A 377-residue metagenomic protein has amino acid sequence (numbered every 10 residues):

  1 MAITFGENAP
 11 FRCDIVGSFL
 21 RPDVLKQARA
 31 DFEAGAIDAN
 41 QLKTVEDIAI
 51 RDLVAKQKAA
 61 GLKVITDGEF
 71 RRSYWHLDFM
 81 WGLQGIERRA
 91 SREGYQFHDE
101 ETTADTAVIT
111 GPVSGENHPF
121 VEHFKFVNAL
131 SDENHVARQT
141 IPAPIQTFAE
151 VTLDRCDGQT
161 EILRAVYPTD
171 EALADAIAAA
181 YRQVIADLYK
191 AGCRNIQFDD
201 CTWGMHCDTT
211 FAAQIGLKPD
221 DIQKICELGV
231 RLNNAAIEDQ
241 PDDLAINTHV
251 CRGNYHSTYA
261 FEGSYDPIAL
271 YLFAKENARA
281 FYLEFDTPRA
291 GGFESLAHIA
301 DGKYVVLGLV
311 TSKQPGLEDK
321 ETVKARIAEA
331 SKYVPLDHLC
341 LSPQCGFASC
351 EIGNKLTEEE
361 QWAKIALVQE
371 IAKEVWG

Functional and structural regions predicted by a protein language model:
M1-G377: Domain-level signal for soluble alpha/beta catalytic cores
